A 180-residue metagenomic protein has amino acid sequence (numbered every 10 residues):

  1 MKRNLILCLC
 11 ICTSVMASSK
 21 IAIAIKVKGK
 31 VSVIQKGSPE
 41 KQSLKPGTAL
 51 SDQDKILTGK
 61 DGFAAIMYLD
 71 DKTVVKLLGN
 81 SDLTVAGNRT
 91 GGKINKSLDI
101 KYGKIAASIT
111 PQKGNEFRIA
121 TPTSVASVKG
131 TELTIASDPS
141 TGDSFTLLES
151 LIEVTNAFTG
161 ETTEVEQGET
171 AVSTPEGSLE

Functional and structural regions predicted by a protein language model:
M1-N4: Positively charged n-region of N-terminal signal peptides that target proteins for export
I6-L7, S108: General helical structural elements
L9-A17: Hydrophobic h-region of N-terminal signal peptides that target proteins for export in Gram-negative bacteria
S18-E180: Flexible, surface-exposed loop/linker segments and immediately adjacent secondary-structure boundaries
